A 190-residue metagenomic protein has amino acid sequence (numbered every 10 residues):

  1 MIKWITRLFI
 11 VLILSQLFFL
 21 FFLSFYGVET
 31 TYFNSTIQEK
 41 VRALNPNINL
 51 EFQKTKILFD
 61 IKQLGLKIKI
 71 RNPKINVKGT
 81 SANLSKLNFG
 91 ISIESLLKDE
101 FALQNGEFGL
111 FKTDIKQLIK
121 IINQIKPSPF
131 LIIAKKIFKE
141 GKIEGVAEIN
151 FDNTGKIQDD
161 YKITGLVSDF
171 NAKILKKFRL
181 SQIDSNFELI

Functional and structural regions predicted by a protein language model:
M1-I10, L58: Extended terminal
T6-F22: Hydrophobic membrane-insertion alpha-helices, especially the h-region of bacterial N-terminal signal peptides
F19-I115, K135-K136, E140-K142, V146-D152: Terminal hydrophobic membrane-targeting helix
V41, E140, N153-Y161, N171-I174: Extracytoplasmic/ectodomain regions of membrane proteins and secreted proteins
A43, T55, T80-A82, F89 (+3 more regions): Beta-propeller and related beta-repeat scaffolds in trafficking/envelope systems
L66-K69, I122-L131, I163-F170, E188-I190: Flexible, solvent-exposed coil segments and beta strand-coil junctions, predominantly the extracellular/periplasmic
F101-N105, Q158-T164: Outer-membrane beta-barrel architecture
D114-N123: Extended, amphipathic, non-transmembrane alpha-helical segments
